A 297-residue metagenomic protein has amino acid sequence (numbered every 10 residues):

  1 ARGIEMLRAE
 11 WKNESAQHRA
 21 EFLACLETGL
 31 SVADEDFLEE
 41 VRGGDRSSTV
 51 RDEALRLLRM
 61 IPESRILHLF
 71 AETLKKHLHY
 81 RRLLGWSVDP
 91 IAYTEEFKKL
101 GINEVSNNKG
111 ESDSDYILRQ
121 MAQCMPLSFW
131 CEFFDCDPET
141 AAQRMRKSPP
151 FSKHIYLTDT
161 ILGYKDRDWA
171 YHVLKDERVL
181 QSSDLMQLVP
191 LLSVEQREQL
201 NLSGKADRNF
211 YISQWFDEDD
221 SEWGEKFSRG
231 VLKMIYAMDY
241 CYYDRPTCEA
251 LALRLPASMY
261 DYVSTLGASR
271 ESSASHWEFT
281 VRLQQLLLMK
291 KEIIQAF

Functional and structural regions predicted by a protein language model:
A1-E5: Eukaryotic alpha-helical scaffold "rod" segments
M6-W11, C25, F37-R46, E72-H77 (+5 more regions): Alpha-solenoid HEAT/Armadillo-like helical repeat scaffolds in large eukaryotic proteins
E14-Q17, L30-S31, D45-V50: Short inter-helical turns and helix N-cap capping residues of alpha-solenoid HEAT/ARM repeat scaffolds
F22-L23, E53-L58: Conserved hydrophobic register position within alpha-solenoid helical repeats
E27-T28, R59: Structural signature of alpha-helical solenoid repeat scaffolds
V32, E63-S64: Alpha-solenoid helical repeat scaffolds
I66-L69: Alpha-helical linker/edge segments of TPR/alpha-solenoid repeat scaffolds and analogous pre-/post-domain helices
L78-F297: Long internal repeat-built scaffold domains in very large eukaryotic proteins
